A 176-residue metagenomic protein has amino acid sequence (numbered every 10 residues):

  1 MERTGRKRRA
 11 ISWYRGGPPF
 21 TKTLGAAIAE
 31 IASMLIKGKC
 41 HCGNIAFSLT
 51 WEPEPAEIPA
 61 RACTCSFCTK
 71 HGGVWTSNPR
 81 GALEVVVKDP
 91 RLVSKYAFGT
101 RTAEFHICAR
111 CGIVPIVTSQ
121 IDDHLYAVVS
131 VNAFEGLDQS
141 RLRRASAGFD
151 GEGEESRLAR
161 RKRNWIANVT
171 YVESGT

Functional and structural regions predicted by a protein language model:
M1-T4, A10, S156-L158: Coiled-coil-like amphipathic alpha-helices with heptad-repeat character
G5, G16-G17, G25: Residue-identity detector for glycine
T23-K39, N44-T176: A short Gly-Trp-Pro
